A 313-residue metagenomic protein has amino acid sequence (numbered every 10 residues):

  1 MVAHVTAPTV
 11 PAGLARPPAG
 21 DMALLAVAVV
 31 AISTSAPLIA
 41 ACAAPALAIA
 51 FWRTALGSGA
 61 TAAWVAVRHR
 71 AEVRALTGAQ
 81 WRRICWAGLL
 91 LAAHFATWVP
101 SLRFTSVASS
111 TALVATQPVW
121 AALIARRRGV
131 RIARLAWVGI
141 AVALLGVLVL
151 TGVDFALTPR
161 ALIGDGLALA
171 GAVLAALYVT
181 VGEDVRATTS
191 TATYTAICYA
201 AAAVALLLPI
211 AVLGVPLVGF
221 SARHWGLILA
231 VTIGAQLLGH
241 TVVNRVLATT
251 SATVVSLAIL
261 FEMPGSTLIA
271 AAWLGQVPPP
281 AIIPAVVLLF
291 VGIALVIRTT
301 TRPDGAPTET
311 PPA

Functional and structural regions predicted by a protein language model:
M1-W52, G57-G59, W64, L89-T97 (+4 more regions): Glycine-/small-residue-enriched transmembrane alpha-helix faces in small-molecule transporters and effluxers
V2-P11, T54, H224-G226, L260-A313: C-terminal-most transmembrane helix of multi-pass membrane proteins
P18-D21, A43-F51, L76-W81, W137 (+3 more regions): Juxtamembrane helix-entry segments on the extracytoplasmic side of multipass membrane proteins
D21-M22, G78-W86, V130-L144, G164-D165 (+1 more regions): Cytoplasmic-side transmembrane-helix entry/capping segments in multi-pass membrane proteins
V30-T34, L38-A41, W64, C85-P100 (+7 more regions): Hydrophobic alpha-helical transmembrane segments of multi-pass membrane transport proteins, especially secondary
S33-T34, S58-G59, L144, A200-V204 (+2 more regions): Small-residue-rich packing faces within the transmembrane alpha-helices of Major Facilitator Superfamily
C42, I49, R53, S101 (+6 more regions): Hydrophobic/aromatic residues within transmembrane alpha-helices of multi-pass small-molecule transporters
T61, V65, C85, T116 (+5 more regions): Hydrophobic transmembrane alpha-helices of multi-pass small-molecule transport proteins
